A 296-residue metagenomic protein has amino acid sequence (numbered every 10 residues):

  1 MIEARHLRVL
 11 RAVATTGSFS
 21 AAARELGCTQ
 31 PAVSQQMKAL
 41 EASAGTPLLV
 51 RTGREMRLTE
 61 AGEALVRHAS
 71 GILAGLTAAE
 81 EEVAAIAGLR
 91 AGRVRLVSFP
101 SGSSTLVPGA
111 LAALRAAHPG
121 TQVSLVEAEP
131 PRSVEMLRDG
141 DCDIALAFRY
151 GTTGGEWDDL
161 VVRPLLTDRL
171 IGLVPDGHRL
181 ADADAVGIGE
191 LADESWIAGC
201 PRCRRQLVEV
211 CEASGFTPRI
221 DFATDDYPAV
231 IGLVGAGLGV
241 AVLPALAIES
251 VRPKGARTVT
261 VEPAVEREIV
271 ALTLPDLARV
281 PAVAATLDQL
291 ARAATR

Functional and structural regions predicted by a protein language model:
A12-T29: Short helix-boundary/capping micro-motifs
A22, L40-E41: Conserved amphipathic alpha-helical core elements
E41-E60: A short LG(V/I)-centered, amphipathic sequence patch enriched for acidic residue(s) preceding the LG motif
R54, E60, A84-S103, A117-Q122 (+2 more regions): Interdomain hinge and pocket-entrance segments immediately C-terminal to HTH DNA-binding domains
A91-G154, T224: Central regulatory/effector-binding core of bacterial HTH transcription factors
L106, A256-R296: A late-sequence structural motif
E129-C142, F148, P201-R257: Hydrophobic hinge/microswitch elements
F148, L180, D193-S214, R279-D288: Secondary-structure junction motif
